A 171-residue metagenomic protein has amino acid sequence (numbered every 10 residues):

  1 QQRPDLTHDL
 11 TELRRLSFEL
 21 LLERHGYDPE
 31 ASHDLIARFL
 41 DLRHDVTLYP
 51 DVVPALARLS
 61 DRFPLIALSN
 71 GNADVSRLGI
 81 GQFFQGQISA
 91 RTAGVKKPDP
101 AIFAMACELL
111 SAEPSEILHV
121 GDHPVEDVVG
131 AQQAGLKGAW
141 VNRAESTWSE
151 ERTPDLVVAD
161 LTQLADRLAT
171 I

Functional and structural regions predicted by a protein language model:
Q1-A37: A metal-dependent, Asp-based hydrolase signature
D9, Y27-P29, V53, A57 (+1 more regions): Asp-based, Mg2+/Mn2+-dependent phosphohydrolase catalytic module
L21-H25, L42, A90-R91: Alpha-helix C-capping/helix-to-loop hinge sites
A37-V46: Surface-exposed cleft-lining segments at the edges of enzyme active sites
T47-D51: Short, conserved clusters of charged catalytic residues that mark active-site and nucleotide-handling motifs
